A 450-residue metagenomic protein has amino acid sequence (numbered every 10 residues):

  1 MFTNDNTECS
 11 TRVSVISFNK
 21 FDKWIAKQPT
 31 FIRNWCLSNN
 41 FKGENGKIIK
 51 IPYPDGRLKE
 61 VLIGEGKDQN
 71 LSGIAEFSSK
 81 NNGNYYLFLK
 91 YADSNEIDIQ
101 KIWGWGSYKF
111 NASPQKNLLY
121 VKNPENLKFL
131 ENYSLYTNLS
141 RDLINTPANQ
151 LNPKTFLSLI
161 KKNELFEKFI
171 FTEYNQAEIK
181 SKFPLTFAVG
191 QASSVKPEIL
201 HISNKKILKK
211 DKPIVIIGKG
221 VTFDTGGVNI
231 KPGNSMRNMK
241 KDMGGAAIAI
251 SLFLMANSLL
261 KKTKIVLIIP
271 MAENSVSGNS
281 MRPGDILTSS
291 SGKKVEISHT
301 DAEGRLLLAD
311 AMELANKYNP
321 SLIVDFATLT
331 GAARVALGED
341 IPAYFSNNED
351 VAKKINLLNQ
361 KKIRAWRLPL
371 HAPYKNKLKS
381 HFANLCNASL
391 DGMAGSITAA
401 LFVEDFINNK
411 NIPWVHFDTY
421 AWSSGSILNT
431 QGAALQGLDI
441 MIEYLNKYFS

Functional and structural regions predicted by a protein language model:
M1-G220: Short amphipathic alpha-helical segment within the helicase RecA-like ATPase core that mediates nucleic-acid
L157-S450: A generic structural signal for tightly packed, nonpolar segments enriched in small/aliphatic residues
